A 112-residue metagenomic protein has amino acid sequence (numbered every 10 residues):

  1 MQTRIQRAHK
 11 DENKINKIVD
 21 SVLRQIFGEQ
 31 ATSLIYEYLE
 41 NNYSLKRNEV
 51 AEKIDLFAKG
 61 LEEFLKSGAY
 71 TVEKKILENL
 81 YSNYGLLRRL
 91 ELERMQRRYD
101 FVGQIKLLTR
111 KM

Functional and structural regions predicted by a protein language model:
M1-M112: Long, compositionally biased intrinsically disordered regulatory segments in eukaryotic proteins
